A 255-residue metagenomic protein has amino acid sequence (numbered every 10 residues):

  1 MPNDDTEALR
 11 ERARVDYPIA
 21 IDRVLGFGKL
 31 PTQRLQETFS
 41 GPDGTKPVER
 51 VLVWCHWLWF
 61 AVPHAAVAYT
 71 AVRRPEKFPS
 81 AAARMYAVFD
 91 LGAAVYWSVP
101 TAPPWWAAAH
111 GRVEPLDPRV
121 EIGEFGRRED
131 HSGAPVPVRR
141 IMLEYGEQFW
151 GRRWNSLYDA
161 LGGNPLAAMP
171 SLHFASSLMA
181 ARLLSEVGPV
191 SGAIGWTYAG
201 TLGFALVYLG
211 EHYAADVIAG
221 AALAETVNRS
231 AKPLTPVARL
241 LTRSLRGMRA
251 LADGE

Functional and structural regions predicted by a protein language model:
M1-H64, L251-E255: N-terminal transmembrane-helix/juxtamembrane module of multi-pass inner/ER membrane proteins
P2, I21, F60, A81 (+3 more regions): Divalent metal-coordination and catalytic microenvironments
N3-E7, D22, Y69, V95-V99 (+3 more regions): Membrane-water interface at transmembrane helix exits
I21, A83, A87, L91 (+3 more regions): Hydrophobic faces of alpha-helical transmembrane segments in multi-pass integral membrane proteins
W57-R73, A175-P189: Transmembrane alpha-helical segments in integral membrane proteins
H64-S98, W105-I122: Interfacial segments of alpha-helical transmembrane regions
S98-E186: Membrane-interfacial catalytic/cofactor-binding modules of polytopic membrane enzymes
Q148-E255: Membrane-embedded catalytic cores of phosphoryl/pyrophosphoryl-handling enzymes
